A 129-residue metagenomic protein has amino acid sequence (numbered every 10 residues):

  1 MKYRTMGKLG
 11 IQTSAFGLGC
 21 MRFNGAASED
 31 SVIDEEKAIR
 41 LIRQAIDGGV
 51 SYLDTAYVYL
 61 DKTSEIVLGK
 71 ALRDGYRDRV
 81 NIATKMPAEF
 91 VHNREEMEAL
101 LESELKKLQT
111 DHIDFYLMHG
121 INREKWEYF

Functional and structural regions predicted by a protein language model:
M1-V80: N-terminal binding-site loop/beta-alpha segment at the start of enzyme catalytic domains that lines or forms
S14, P87-A88, K107: Proline-rich low-complexity regions
M21-F23, A56-V58, K85-E89, M118-I121: Active-site beta-loop-alpha junctions enriched in small/polar residues
A27, Y57, M86, N93 (+1 more regions): Generic anion/oxyanion-binding catalytic loop in active/binding sites
D61-T63, F90-N93: Short active-site-adjacent helix-start/loop capping segments
V67-K70, K85, E96-S103: Generic beta-strand or strand-like secondary-structure segments
N81-A83, D114: A structural signal for isolated positions on well-ordered beta-strands in alpha/beta enzyme cores
V91-F129: Glycine/proline-rich, positively charged, aromatic-decorated active-site loop/lid region on the catalytic face
